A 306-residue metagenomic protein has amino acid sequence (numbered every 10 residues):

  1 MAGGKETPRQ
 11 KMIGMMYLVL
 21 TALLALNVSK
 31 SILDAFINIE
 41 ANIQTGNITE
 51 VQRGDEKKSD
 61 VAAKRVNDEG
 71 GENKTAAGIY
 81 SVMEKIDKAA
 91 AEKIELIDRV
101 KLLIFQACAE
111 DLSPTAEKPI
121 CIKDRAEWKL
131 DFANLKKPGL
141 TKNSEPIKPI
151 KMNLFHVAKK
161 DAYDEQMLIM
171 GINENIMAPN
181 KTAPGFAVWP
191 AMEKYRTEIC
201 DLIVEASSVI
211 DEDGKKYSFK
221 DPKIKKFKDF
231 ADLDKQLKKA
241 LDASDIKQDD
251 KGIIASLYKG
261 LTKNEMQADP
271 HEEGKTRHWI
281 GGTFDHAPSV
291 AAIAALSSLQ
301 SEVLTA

Functional and structural regions predicted by a protein language model:
M1-L18, L23: N-terminal positive-inside, membrane-proximal cytosolic segments immediately preceding the first
G14, L18-T21, T75, V82 (+1 more regions): Generic alpha-helical structural element
G14-Y17, N27, E92-E95: Elongated alpha-helical scaffolds
L20, L24-N27, T45: C-terminal, active-site-flanking charged/polar segments
L24-N38: Membrane-interface motif at the C-terminal end of an N-terminal transmembrane signal
F36-I254, S289, L296, Q300: Juxtamembrane extramembrane loops of integral membrane proteins
A255-F284: Extended, EK/Q-rich alpha-helical coiled-coil segments that serve as long dimerization/scaffolding arms in large
G281-A306: Terminal targeting/assembly segments
